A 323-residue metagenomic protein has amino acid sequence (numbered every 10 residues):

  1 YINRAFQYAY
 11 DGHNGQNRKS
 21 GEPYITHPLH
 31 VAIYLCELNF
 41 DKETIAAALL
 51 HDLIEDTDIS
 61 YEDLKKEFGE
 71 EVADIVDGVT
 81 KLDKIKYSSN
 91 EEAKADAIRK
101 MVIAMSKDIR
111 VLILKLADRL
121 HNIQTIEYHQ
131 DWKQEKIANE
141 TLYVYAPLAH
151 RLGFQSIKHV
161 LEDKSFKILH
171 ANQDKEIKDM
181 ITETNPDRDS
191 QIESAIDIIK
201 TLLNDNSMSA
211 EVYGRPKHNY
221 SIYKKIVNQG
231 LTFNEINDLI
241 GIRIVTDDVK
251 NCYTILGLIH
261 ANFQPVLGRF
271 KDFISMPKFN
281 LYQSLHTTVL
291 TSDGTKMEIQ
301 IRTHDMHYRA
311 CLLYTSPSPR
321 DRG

Functional and structural regions predicted by a protein language model:
Y1, Y10-R18, I25-E37, A46 (+8 more regions): Nucleic-acid processing machinery
A5-Q7: Thiotemplate assembly-line natural product biosynthesis machinery
D41-L50, E71, I75, V111 (+1 more regions): Alpha-helical scaffolds flanking conserved acidic
K42, D56-T57, D83: Amphipathic alpha-helical interaction segments
H51-D52, D118: DG-centered beta-turn motif at the end of beta-strands
L53, I75, V79-K84, K94 (+1 more regions): Transcription initiation cofactors for RNA polymerase, centered on bacterial and plant organellar sigma factors
D63, E67-G78: Hydrophobic or amphipathic alpha-helical targeting/insertion segments
